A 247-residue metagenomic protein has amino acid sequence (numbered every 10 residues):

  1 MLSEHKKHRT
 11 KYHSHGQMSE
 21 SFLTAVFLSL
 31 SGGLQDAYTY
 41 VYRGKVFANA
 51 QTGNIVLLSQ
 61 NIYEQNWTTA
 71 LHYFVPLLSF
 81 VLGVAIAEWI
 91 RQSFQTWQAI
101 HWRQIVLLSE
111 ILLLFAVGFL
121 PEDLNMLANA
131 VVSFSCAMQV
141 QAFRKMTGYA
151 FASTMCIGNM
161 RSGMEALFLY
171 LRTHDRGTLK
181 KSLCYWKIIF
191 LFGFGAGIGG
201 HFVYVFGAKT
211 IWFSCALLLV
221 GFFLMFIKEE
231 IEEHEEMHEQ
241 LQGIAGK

Functional and structural regions predicted by a protein language model:
L2-K247: Alpha-helical transmembrane segments of multi-pass membrane proteins
